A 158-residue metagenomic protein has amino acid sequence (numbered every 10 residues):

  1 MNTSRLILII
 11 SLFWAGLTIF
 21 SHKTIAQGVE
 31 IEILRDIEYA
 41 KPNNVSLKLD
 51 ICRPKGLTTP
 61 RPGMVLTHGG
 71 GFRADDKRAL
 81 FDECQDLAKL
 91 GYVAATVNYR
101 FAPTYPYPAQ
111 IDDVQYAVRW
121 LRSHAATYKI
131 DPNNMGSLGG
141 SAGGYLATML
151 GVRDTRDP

Functional and structural regions predicted by a protein language model:
I7-I19: Bacterial N-terminal signal peptides
F20-A26: Sec/Tat signal peptide C-region and signal peptidase I cleavage site
Q27-T59: N-terminal cap/lid segment of alpha/beta-hydrolase-fold proteins
K55, G70, V93, N98-A102: Short beta-to-alpha linker loops that shape the active-site pocket of alpha/beta-hydrolase fold enzymes
P60-G69: Short beta-strand element of the alpha/beta-hydrolase
G71-D75, A79, A94, W120: Serine-hydrolase catalytic-loop signature spanning alpha/beta hydrolases and amidase-signature enzymes
R78-T96: Short amphipathic alpha-helix adjacent to the substrate-entry channel of hydrolases
Y116-P158: Primarily recognizes the serine-hydrolase "nucleophile elbow" in alpha/beta-hydrolase and SGNH/GDSL folds
